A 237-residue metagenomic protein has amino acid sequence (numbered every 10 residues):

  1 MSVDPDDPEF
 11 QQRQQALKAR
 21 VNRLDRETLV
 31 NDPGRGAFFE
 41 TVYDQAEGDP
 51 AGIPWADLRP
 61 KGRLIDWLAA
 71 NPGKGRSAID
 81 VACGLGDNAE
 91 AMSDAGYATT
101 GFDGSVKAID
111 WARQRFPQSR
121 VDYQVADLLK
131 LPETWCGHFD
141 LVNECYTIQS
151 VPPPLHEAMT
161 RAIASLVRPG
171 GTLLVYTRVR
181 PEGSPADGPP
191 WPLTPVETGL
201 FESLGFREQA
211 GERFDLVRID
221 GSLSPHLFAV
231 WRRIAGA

Functional and structural regions predicted by a protein language model:
S2-V81, L85-W135, V151-A162, L166 (+1 more regions): Class I (Rossmann-like) S-adenosyl-L-methionine-dependent methyltransferase catalytic domain, capturing the SAM-binding
N143: A conserved beta-strand element that flanks and buttresses the S-adenosyl-L-methionine
Y146-S150: Short catalytic micro-motifs in class I SAM-dependent methyltransferases
